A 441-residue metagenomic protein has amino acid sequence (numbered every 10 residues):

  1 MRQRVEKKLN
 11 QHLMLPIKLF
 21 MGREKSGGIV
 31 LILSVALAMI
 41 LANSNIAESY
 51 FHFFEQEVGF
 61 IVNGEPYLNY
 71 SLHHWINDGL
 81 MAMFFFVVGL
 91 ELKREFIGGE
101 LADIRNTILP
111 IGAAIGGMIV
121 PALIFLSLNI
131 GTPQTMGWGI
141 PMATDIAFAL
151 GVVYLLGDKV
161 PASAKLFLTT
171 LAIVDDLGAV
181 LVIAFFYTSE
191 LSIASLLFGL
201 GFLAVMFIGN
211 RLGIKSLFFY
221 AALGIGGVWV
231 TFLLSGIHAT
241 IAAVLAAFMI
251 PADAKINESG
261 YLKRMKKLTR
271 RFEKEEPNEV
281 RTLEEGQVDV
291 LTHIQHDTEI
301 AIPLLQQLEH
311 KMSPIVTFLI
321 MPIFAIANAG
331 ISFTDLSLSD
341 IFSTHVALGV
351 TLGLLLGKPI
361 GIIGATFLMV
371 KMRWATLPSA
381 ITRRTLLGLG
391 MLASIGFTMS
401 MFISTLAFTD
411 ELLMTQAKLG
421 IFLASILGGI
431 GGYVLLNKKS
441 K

Functional and structural regions predicted by a protein language model:
Q3-R23, F219-A221, G227, A239-S379: Predominantly late transmembrane helices and immediately cytosolic-facing juxtamembrane segments
L15-K18, V87-A102, L150-P161, A204-K215 (+3 more regions): C-terminal ends of transmembrane helices
V30-N43, F84-L90, V120-A122, F202-F207 (+4 more regions): Hydrophobic core segments of alpha-helical transmembrane domains in multi-pass membrane transport and ion-translocation
L41-F53, Y67-S71, V87-A102, V120-G139: Transmembrane alpha-helix boundary signature
H74-F85, P133-A147, T188-G201, T240 (+2 more regions): Structural signature of hydrophobic alpha-helical transmembrane segments
E95-A122, S192-G201, D335-G357, L387-G390 (+1 more regions): Entry/N-cap segments of selected transmembrane alpha helices and their immediately preceding amphipathic helices
P110-L150, V205, T351-A407, L423 (+1 more regions): Transmembrane alpha-helices that form the ion-translocation and gating core of multi-pass ion transport proteins
V153-K266: Functional cores that coordinate and move charged inorganic groups
